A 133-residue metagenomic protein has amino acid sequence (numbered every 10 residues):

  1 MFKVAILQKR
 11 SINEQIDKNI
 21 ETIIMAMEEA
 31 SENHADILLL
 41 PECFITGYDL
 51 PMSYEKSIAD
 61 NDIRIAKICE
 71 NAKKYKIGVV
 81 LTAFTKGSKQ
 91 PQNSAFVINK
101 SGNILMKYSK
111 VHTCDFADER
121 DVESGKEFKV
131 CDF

Functional and structural regions predicted by a protein language model:
M1-N13: Generic N-terminal amphipathic, Lys/Arg-enriched alpha-helix
V4, N19, M27-K56, A72 (+1 more regions): Active-site beta-strand/loop signature of hydrolases that rely on acidic residues for catalysis
Q8-R10, P41, S109: Residue-level recognition of beta-strand->loop/alpha-helix junctions
K18, T22, E55-I63, Q90: Alpha-helix N-cap and loop-to-helix initiation/capping positions
E21, M25, I63-E70, N103: Alpha-helical scaffolding segments of alpha/beta enzyme cores, especially the outer helices of TIM-barrel or partial
N61-K86: A short, hydrophobic beta-strand-centered structural micro-motif
E70, K86-F133: Active-site catalytic loop in hydrolytic enzyme cores
